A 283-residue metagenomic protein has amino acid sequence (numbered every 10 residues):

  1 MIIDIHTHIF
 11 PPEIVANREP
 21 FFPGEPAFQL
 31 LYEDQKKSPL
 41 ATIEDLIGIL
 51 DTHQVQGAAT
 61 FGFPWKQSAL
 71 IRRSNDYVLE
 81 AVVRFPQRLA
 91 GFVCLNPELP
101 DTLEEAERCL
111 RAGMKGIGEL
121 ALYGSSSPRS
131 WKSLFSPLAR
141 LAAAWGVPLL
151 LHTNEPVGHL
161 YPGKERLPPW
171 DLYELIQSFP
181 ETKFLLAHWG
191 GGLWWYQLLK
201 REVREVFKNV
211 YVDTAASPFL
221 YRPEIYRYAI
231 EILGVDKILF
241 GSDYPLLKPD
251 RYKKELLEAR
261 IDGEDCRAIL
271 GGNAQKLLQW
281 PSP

Functional and structural regions predicted by a protein language model:
M1-H8, P12-G57, E107, R227-Y228 (+2 more regions): Mid-to-C-terminal alpha-helical segments outside catalytic/metal-binding sites
D4, A59-G62, C94, L185-H188 (+3 more regions): Short beta-strand segments
H6, L50, V78, C109 (+7 more regions): Conserved, mostly hydrophobic/aromatic
H6-H8, F85, H152, H188: Histidine-centered active-site/metal-ligand motif
H8-E13, W65-S68, P97-D101, G124-S125 (+4 more regions): Active-site environment of divalent metal-dependent phosphoester hydrolases
A41-I47, N75-L79, D101-E104, P168-L172 (+2 more regions): Alpha-helical scaffolding within the catalytic cores of extracellular/periplasmic polymer-degrading hydrolases
Q56-G57, W65-V157, Y161: Active-site gating/metal-coordination segments in enzymes
K115-G116, A121, R129-L239: Catalytic pocket-lining loop regions of alpha/beta-barrel enzymes, especially the amidohydrolase/enolase/GH5 lineages
